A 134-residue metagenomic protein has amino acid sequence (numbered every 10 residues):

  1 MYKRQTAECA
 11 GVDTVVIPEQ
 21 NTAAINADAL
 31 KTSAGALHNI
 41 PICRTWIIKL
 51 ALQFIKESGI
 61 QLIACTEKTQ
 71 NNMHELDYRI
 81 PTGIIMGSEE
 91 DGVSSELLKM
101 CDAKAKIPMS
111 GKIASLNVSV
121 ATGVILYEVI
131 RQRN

Functional and structural regions predicted by a protein language model:
K3-N134: Post-transcriptional modification and biogenesis factors for structured RNAs of the translation apparatus
